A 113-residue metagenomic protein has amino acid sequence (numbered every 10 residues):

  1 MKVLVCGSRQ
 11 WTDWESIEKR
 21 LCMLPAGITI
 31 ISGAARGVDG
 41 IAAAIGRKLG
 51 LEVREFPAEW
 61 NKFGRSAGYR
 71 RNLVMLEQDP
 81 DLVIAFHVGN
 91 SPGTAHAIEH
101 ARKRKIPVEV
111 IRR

Functional and structural regions predicted by a protein language model:
K2-V3, Q10-R113: Acidic/glycine-enriched connector segments
